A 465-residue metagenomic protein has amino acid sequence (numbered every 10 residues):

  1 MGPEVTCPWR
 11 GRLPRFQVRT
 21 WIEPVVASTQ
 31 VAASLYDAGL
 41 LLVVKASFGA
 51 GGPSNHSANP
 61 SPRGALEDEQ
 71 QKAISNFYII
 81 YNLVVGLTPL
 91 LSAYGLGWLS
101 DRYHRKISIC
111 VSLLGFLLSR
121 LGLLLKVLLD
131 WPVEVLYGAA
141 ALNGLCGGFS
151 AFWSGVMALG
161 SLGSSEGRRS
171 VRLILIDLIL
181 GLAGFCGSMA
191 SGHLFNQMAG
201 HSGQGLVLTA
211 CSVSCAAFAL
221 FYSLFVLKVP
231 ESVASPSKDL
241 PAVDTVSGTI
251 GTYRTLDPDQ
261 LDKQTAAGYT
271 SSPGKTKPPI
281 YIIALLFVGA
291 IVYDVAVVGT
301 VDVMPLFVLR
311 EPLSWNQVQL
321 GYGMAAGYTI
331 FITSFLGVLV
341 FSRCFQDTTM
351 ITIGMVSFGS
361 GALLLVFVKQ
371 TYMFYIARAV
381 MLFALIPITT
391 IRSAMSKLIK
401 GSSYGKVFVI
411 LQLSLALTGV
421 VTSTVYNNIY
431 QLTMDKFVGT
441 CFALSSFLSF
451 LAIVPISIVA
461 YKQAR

Functional and structural regions predicted by a protein language model:
A27, S119, D130-A151, Y372-I386: Hydrophobic core of transmembrane alpha-helices in multi-pass small-molecule transporters, especially MFS/SLC-type
V85-R105, F195-N196, T333-D347, Y430-Q431: Helix-to-loop junctions at the C-terminal end of transmembrane segments in multipass secondary transporters
L114-P132, V356-K369: C-terminal ends and interior cores of transmembrane alpha-helices in multi-pass membrane transporters/permeases
A139-I179: Cytoplasmic helix-loop-helix junction between adjacent transmembrane helices in 12-TM secondary transporters
R168-N196, A216, Q412-T424: Glycine-rich segments within core transmembrane alpha-helices of 12-TM secondary carriers
N196-S214, N428-F450: A membrane-interface helix-boundary motif in multi-pass transporters
C215-P230, A443-R465: Multi-pass alpha-helical transporter architecture, strongest for 12-TM Major Facilitator/SLC carriers used
T348-I391: C-terminal transmembrane helical hairpin of 12-TM major facilitator-type secondary transporters
